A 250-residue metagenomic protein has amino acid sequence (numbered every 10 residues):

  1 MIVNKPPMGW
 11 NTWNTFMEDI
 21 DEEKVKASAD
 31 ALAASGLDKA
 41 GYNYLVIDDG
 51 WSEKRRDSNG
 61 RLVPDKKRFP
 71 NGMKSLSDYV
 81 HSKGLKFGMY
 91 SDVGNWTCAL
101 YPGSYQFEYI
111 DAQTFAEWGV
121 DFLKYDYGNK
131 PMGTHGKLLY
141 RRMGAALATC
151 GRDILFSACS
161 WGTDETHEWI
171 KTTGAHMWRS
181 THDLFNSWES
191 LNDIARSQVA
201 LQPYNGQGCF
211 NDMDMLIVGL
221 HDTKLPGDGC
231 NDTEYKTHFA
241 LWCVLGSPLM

Functional and structural regions predicted by a protein language model:
M1-G41: Non-catalytic accessory regions flanking glycosidase/transglycosidase catalytic cores in CAZymes
I2, P7-T12, G41-D48, K86-S91 (+7 more regions): Structural recognition of the beta-strand scaffold that forms the well-ordered cores of secreted hydrolase catalytic
T12-I20, P64-K66, Y101, K130 (+1 more regions): Second-shell loop/turn segments in exported
W13-T15, G50, D92-W96, G128-K130 (+3 more regions): Active-site beta-loop-alpha junctions enriched in small/polar residues
I20-A27, A31, N71-S75, I110 (+3 more regions): Extracytoplasmic/secreted proteins, especially bacterial periplasmic and envelope-associated proteins
S28-M132: Aromatic-lined carbohydrate-binding/catalytic grooves of carbohydrate-active enzymes
F107-I110, T149-M250: Glycan-recognition surfaces
F122, G128-I154, W161-G162: Extracytoplasmic, non-cytosolic globular domains
